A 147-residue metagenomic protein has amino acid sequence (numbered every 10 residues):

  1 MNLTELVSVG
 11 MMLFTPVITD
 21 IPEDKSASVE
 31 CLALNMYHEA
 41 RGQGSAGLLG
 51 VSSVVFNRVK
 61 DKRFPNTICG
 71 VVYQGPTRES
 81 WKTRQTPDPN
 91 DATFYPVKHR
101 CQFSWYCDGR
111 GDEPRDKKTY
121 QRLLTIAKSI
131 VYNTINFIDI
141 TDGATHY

Functional and structural regions predicted by a protein language model:
M1-V9: Sec-dependent signal peptide recognition, specifically the positively charged N-region followed immediately by
F14-Y147: Bacterial extracytoplasmic/cell-wall-associated proteins, especially those involved in peptidoglycan
